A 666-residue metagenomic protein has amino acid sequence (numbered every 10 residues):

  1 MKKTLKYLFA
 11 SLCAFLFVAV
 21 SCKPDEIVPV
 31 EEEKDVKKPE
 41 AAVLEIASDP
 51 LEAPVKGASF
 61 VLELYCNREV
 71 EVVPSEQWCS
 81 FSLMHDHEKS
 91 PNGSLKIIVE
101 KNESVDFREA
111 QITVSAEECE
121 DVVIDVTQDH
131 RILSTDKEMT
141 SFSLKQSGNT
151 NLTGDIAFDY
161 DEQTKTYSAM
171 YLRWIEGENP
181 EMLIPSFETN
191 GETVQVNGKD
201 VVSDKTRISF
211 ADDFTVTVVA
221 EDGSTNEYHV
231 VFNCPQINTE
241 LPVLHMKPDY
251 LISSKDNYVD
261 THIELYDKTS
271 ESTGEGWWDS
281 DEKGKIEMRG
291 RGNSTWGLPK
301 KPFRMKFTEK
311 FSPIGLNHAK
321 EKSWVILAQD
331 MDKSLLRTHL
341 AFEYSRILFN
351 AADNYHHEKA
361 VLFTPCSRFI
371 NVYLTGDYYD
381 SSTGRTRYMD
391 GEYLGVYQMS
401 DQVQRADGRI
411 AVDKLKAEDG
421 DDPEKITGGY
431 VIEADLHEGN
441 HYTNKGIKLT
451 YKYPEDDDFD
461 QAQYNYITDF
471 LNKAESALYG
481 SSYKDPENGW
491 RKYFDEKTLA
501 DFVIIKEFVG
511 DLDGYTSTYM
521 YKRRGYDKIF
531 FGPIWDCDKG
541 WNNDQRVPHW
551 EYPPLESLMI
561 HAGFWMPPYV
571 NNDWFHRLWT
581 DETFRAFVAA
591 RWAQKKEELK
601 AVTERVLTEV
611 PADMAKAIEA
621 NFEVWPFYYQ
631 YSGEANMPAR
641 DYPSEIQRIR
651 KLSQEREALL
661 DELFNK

Functional and structural regions predicted by a protein language model:
M1-F9: Bacterial N-terminal signal peptides that target proteins for export
V18-S21: C-terminal motif of bacterial Sec signal peptides marking the signal peptidase cleavage site
K23-Q77, S82-T239: Beta-rich interaction/scaffold domains
S141-N149, E221, V231-E287, E604 (+1 more regions): Regulatory N- and C-terminal appendages and interdomain linkers associated with kinase/kinase-like NTP transferase
T193-V196, L348-N371, D511: Short, well-structured beta-strand/strand-turn elements
S272-A328: Conserved oxyanion/phosphate-binding beta-strand-loop segments in alpha/beta enzyme cores
S294, L298-P299, K452-K666: Middle-to-C-terminal accessory/interaction subdomains
R304-I314, A319-L335, I347-A352, F363-P365 (+2 more regions): Internal "kinase-insert"/substrate-recognition segments embedded within catalytic cores of ATP-dependent enzymes
